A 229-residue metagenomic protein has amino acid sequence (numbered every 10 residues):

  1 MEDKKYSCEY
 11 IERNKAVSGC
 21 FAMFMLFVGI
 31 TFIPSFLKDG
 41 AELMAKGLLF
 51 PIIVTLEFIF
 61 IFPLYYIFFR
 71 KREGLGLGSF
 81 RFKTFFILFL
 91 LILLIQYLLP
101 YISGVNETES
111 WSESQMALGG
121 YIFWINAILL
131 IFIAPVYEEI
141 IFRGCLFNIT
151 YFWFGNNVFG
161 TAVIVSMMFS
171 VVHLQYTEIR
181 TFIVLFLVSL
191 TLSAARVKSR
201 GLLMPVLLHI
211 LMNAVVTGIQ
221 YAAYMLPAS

Functional and structural regions predicted by a protein language model:
M1-I11: Short, Lys/Arg-rich, polar N-terminal cytosolic tail immediately upstream of the first transmembrane signal-anchor
R13-F68: Alpha-helical transmembrane segments in multi-pass membrane proteins
K15-M23, K46-V54, F80-L88, I122-A127 (+3 more regions): Residue-level signature of transmembrane alpha-helical entry/exit and packing/kink sites in multi-pass membrane
L26-P34, E57-I61, L91-P100, F169 (+2 more regions): Alpha-helical transmembrane segments of multipass membrane proteins
P34-K38, P100, R143-G144, N148: Short helix-terminus and kink motifs of transmembrane alpha helices, predominantly at the cytoplasmic interface
G40-F50, F69-A134, Q220-Y221, L226-S229: Juxtamembrane helix-loop-helix connectors linking adjacent transmembrane helices in multi-pass membrane enzymes
P63-E73, A195-V197: Structural signal for the C-terminal ends of transmembrane alpha-helices and the immediately following loop
F123-S229: Transmembrane helix-loop-helix hairpins at the membrane interface of multi-pass integral membrane proteins
